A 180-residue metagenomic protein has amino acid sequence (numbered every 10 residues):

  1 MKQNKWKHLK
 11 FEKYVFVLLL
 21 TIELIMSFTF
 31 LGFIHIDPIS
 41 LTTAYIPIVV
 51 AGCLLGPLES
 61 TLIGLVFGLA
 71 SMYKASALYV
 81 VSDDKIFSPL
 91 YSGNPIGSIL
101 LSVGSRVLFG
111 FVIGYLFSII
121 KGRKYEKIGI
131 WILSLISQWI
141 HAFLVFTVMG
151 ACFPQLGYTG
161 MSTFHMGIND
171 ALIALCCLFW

Functional and structural regions predicted by a protein language model:
M1-I25, V80-F146: Short helix-perturbing small/polar motifs within transmembrane alpha-helices
M1-T61: Hydrophobic transmembrane alpha-helices
L31-D37, V81-Y91, P154-F164: Membrane-interface helix termini and inter-helical loops of multi-pass transporters
V49-G56, Y73-S82: Juxtamembrane membrane-interface segments at transmembrane alpha-helix termini
S60-S71, I130-Q138: Central hydrophobic cores of alpha-helical transmembrane segments in multi-pass integral membrane proteins
I63, F67, S71-Y79, F109 (+3 more regions): Alpha-helical transmembrane segments and their lipid-water interface positions in multi-pass membrane proteins
G97-L101, T163-W180: Individual transmembrane alpha-helices with interfacial aromatic-anchor signatures
I140-Y158: Hydrophobic transmembrane alpha-helices
